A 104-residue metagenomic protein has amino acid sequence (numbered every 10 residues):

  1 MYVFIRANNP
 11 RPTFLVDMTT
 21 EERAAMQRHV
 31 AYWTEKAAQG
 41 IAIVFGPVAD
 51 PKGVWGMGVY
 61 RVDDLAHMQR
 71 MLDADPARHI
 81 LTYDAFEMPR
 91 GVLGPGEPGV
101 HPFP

Functional and structural regions predicted by a protein language model:
M1-P104: Conserved, structured core segments of small domains
